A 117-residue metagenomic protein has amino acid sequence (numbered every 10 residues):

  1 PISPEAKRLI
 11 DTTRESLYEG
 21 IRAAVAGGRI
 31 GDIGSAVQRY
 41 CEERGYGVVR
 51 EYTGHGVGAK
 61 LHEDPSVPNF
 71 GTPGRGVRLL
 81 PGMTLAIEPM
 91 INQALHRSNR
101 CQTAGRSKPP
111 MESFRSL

Functional and structural regions predicted by a protein language model:
P1-L117: Active-site neighborhoods and metal-handling regions in enzymes and metal-associated proteins
